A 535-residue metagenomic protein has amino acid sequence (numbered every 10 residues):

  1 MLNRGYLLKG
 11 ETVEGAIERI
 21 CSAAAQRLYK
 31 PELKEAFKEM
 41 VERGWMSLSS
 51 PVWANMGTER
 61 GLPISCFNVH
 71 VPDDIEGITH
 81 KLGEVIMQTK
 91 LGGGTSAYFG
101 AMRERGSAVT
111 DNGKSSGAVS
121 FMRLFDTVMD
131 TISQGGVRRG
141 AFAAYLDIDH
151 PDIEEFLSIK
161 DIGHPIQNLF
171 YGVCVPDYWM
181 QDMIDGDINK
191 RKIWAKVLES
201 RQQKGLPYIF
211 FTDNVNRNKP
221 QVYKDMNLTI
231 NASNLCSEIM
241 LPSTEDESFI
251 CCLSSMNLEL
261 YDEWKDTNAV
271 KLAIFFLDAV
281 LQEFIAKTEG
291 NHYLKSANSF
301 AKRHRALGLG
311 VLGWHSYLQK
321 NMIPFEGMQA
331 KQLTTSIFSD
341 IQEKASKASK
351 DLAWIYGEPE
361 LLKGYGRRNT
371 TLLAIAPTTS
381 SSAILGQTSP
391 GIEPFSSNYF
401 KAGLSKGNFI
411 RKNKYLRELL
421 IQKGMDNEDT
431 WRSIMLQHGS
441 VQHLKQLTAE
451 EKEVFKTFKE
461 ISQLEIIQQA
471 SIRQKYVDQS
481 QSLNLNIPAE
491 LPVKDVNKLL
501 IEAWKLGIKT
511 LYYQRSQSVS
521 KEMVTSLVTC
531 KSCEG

Functional and structural regions predicted by a protein language model:
M1-K34, G57, D111-L124, Q134-L228 (+2 more regions): Conserved, charged catalytic cores of large soluble enzymes
Y6, I20-L28, K38-W45, G83-K90 (+16 more regions): Structural signal for hydrophobic packing residues in well-ordered secondary-structure cores of soluble enzyme domains
Y6-G10, Q26-R27, P31, N68-I75 (+21 more regions): Hydrophobic alpha-helical scaffolding
L8, C21-Y29, E39-T110, A118 (+6 more regions): Function-dense linear segments that define catalytic or interfacial modules in macromolecule-processing proteins
P31-F37, G94-A97, G136-A143, F284-N298 (+5 more regions): Flexible, glycine/charged-enriched surface loops at secondary-structure junctions
E59-G61, Q88-L91, G135-G140, R201-Q203 (+6 more regions): Solvent-exposed alpha-helices and their adjacent loops that cap or buttress functional pockets in soluble metabolic
I230, S237-M240, K287, L373-V524 (+1 more regions): Catalytic alpha/beta core of large soluble enzyme barrels
L272-N298, K302, A306, N321-T378 (+1 more regions): Internal maturation/activation junctions in enzymes
